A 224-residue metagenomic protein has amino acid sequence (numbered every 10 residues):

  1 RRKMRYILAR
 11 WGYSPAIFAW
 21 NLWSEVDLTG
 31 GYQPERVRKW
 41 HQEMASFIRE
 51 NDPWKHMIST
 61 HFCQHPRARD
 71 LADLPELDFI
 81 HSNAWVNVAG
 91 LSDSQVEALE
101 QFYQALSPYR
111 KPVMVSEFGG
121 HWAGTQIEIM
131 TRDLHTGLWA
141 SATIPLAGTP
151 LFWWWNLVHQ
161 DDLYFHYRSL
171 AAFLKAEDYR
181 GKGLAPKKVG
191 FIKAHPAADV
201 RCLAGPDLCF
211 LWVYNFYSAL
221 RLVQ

Functional and structural regions predicted by a protein language model:
R1, D73-E76, I129-M130, L163-Y167: Short low-complexity, flexible loop/linker segments enriched in glycine and/or proline with clustered acidic
R1-E117, H121: Active-site neighborhood of glycoside hydrolase catalytic domains
A19, L28, M130, L220-L222: Amphipathic alpha-helical interaction segments
P34, S92, I127-E128, Q160: Hydrophobic alpha-helical scaffolding
S59, G124-I129: Active-site mouth loops of central-metabolism enzymes
P112-V113, G120-A123, R132-Q224: Aromatic- and carboxylate-lined catalytic core of secreted/periplasmic carbohydrate-active enzymes
